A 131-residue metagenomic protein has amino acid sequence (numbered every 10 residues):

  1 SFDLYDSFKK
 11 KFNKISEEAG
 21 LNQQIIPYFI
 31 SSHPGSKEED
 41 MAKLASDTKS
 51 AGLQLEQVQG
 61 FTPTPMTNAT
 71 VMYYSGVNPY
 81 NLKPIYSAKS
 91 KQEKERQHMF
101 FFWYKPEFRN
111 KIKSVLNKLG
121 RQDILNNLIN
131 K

Functional and structural regions predicted by a protein language model:
S1-G60: Conserved AdoMet/S-adenosylmethionine-binding subsite of the radical SAM
E39, Q54, P63-N130: C-terminal accessory regions of radical SAM enzymes
